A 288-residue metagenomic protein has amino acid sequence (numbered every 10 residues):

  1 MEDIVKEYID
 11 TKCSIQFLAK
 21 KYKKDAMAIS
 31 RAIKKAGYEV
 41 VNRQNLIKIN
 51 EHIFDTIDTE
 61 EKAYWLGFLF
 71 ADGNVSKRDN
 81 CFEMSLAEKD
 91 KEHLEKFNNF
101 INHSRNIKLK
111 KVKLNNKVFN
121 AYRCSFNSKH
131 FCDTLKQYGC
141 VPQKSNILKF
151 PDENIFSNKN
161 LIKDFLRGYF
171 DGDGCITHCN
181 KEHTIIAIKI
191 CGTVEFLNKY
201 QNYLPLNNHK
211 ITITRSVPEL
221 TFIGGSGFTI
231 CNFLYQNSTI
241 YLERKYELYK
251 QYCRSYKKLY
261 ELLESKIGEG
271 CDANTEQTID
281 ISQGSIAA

Functional and structural regions predicted by a protein language model:
M1-A288: Internal intein/HINT superfamily modules and their associated LAGLIDADG
